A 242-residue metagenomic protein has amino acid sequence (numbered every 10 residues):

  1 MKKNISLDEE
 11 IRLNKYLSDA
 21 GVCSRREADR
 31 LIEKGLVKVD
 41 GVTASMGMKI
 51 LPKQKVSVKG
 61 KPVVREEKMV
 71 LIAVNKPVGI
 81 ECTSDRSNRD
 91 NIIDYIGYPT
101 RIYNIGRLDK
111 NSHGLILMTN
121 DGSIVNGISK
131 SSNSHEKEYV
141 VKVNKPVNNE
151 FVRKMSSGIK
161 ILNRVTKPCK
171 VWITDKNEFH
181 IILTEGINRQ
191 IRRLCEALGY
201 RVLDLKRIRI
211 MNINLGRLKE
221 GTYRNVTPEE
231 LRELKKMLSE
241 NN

Functional and structural regions predicted by a protein language model:
K2-N242: Basic, flexible Lys/Arg- and Gly-enriched helix-loop patches that mediate nucleic-acid binding at interfaces with rRNA
